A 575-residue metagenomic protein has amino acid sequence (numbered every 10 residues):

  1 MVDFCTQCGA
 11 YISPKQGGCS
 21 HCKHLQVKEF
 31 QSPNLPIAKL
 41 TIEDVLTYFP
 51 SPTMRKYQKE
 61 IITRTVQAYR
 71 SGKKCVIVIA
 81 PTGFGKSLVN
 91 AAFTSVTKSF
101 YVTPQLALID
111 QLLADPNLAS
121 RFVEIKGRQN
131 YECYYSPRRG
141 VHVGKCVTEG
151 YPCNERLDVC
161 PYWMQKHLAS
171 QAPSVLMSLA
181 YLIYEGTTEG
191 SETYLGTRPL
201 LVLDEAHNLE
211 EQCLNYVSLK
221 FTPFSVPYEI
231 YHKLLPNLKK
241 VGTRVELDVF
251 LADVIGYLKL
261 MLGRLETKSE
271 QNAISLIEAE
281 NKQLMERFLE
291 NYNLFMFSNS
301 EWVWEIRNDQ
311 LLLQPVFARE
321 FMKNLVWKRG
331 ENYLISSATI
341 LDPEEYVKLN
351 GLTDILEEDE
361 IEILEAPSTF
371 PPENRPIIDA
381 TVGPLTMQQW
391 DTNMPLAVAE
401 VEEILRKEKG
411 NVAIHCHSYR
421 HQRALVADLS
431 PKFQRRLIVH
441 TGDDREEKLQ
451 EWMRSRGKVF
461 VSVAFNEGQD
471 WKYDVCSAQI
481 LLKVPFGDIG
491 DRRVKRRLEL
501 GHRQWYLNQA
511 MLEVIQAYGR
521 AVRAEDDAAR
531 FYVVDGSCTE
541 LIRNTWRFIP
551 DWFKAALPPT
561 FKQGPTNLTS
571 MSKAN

Functional and structural regions predicted by a protein language model:
T6-Q7, S20-H21: Short, cysteine/histidine-rich loop/knuckle motifs that typically chelate Zn2+
C22-Q31: Short Cys/His-rich micro-motifs in 6-15 aa windows
P33-P81, S120-Y151, A169, G186-V412 (+1 more regions): Conserved coupling segment at the C-terminus of the helicase ATP-binding
F84-S95: Motif I (Walker A/P-loop) of helicase-class P-loop NTPases
K126-Y131, L179-Y181, H417-R420, L437-Q450 (+1 more regions): Conserved helicase motor
R156-S170, V175-T197, V461-F465: Conserved RecA-like ASCE ATPase "motif II neighborhood" in helicase/translocase motors
M164-P173, F433-V461: Conserved motor-coupling elements within RecA-like helicase/translocase cores
T381-D391, D444-T539: Conserved RecA-like P-loop NTPase helicase motor core
